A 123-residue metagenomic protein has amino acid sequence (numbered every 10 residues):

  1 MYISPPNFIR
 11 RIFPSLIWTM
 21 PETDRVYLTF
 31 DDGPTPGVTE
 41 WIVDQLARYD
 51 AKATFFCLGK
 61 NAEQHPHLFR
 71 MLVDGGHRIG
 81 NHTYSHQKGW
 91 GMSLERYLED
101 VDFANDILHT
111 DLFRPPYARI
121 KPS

Functional and structural regions predicted by a protein language model:
Y2-W90, F103, H109-T110: Active-site beta->alpha N-cap acidic-glycine motif
T54-F56, L98, S123: A generic structural signal for ordered secondary structure
M92-E99: Alpha-helix N-cap and loop-to-helix initiation/capping positions
Y117-S123: Histidine/lysine/aspartate-rich catalytic loop segments that bind and position anionic ligands
